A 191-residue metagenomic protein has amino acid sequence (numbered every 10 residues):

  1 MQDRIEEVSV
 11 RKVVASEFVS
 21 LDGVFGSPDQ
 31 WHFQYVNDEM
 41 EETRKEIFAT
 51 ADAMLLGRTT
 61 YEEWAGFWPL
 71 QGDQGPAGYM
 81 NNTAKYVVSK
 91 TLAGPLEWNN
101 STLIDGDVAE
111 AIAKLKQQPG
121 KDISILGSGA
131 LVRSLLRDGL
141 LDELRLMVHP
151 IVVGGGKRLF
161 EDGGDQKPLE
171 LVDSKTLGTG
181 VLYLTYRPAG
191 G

Functional and structural regions predicted by a protein language model:
M1-S9: Short, Lys/Arg-enriched N-terminal segments with co-localized hydrophobic residues within the first ~10-30 amino acids
V8-L140, P150-G191: Portal/gating segments that form or line small-molecule/metal binding sites
M147: Non-cysteine beta-strand/loop elements that form the S-adenosyl-L-methionine
